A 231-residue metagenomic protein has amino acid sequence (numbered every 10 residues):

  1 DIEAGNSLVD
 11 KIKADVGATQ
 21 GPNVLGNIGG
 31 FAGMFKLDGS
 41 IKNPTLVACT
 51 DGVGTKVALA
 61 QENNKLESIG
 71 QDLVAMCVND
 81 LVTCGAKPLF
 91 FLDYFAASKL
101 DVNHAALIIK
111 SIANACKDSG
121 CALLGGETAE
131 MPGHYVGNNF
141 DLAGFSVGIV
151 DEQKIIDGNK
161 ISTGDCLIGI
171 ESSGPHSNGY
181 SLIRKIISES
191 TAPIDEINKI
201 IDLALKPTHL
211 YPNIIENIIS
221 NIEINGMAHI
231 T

Functional and structural regions predicted by a protein language model:
I2-T231: Helix-biased detector of long, well-ordered alpha-helical tracts
